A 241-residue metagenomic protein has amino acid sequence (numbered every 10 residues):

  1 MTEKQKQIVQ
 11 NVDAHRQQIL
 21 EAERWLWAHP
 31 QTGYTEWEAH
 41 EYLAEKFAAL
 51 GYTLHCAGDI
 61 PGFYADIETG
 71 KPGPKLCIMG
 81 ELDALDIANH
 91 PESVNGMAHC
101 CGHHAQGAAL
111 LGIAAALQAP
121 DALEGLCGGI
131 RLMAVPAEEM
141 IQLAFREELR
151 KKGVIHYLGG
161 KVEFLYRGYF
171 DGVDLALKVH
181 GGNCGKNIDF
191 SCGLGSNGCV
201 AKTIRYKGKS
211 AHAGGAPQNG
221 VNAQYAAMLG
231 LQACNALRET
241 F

Functional and structural regions predicted by a protein language model:
T2-C100, H104-R131, P136: Acidic/His- and Gly-rich active-site-bordering loop/insert found across diverse amide/peptide-bond hydrolases
H90-A98, H104-A105, L117, E124-F241: Histidine/acidic-residue-rich, glycine-tolerant segments that coordinate divalent metal ions
